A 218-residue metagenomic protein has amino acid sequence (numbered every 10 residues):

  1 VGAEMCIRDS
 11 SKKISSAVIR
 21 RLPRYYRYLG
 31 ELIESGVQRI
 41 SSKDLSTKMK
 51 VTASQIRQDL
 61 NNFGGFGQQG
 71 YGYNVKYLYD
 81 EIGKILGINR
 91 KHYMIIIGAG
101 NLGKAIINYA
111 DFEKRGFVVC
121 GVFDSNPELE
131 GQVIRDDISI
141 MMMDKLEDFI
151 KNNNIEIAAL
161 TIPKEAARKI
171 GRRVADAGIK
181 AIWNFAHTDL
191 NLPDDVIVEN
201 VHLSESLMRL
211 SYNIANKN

Functional and structural regions predicted by a protein language model:
V1-I7: Short, small-residue-biased leader/transition segments that mark boundaries at the very start of proteins
R8-Q38: Extreme N-terminal segment that seeds HTH/winged-HTH DNA-binding domains in transcriptional regulators
G30-E34, D137-N218: Phosphate-bearing ligand-interacting subdomains that bind or position ATP/ADP/UDP/GDP/NAD(P) or nucleotide-linked
R39, K43, K48-K91: HTH-adjacent hinge/linker in prokaryotic transcriptional regulators
G87-L129: Glycine-rich adenosine-cofactor-binding loop
S125, V133, D137-I140: Conserved mixed alpha/beta catalytic, RNA-binding, or beta-rich assembly cores of soluble enzyme, regulatory
